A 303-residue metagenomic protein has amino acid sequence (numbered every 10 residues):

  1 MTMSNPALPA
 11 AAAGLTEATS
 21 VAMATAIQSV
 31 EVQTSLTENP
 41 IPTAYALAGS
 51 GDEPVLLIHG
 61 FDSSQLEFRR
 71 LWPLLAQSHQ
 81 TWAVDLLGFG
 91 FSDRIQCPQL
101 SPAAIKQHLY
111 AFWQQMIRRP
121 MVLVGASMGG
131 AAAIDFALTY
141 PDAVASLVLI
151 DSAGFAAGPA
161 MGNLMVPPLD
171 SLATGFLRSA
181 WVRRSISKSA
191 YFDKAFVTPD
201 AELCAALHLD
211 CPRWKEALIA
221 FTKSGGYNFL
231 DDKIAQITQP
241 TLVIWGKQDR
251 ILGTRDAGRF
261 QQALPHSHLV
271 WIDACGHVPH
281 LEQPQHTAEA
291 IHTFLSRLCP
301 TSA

Functional and structural regions predicted by a protein language model:
S20, S35-T37, T43, L177-A235: Conserved alpha/beta-hydrolase catalytic His-Asp/Glu region
Q28, Q33-A48, W82-V124, E289: Active-site loop/oxyanion-hole signature of alpha/beta-hydrolase fold enzymes
I41, A46-F91: Conserved HGGG/HGGXW glycine-rich cap/lid loop of the alpha/beta-hydrolase fold
G125, G129, A133: Gly/Ala-rich beta-loop-alpha elbow adjacent to hydrolase catalytic centers
L138, A145-G175: Flexible "cap/lid" loop of the alpha/beta hydrolase fold
I237, V243-W245, D249: Short beta-strand/loop motif that positions the catalytic acidic residue of the alpha/beta-hydrolase fold
R250-D256: Conserved alpha/beta-hydrolase "acid-adjacent" motif
S267-A303: Catalytic active-site module of serine/aspartate enzymes centered on a nucleophile-bearing elbow/loop
